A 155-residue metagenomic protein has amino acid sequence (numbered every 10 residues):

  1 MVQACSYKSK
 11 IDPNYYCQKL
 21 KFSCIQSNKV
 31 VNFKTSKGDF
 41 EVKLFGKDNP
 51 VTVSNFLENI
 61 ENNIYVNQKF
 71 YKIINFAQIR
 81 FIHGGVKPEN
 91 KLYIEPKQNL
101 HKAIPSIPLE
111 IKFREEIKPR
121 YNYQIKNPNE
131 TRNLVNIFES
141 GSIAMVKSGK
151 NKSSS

Functional and structural regions predicted by a protein language model:
M1-S155: Cyclophilin-like peptidyl-prolyl cis-trans isomerases
